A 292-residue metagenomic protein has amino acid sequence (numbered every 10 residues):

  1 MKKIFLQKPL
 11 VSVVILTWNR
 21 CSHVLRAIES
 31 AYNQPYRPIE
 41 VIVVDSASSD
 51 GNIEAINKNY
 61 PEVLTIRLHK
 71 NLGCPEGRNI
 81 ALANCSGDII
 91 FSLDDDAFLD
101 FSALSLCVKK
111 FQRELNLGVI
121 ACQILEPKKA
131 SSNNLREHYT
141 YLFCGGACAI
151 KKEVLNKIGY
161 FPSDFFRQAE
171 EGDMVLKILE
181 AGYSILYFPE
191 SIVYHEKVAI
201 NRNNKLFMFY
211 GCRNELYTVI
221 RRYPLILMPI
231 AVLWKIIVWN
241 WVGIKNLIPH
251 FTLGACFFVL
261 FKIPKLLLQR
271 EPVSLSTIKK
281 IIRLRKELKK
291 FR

Functional and structural regions predicted by a protein language model:
P9-S12, E40, D173: Cell-envelope/extracellular polymer assembly enzymes that use nucleotide-activated donors
E29-P38: Short, acidic, metal-binding catalytic loop of nucleotide-sugar glycosyltransferases
S30, D45-E54, A97: A conserved acidic beta->alpha catalytic loop
R67-C85, L106: Glycine-rich, basic loop-to-helix element that forms the pyrophosphate-binding segment of sugar-nucleotide handling
I90: Short aromatic/hydrophobic "clamp" motif used to bind/position activated sugar donors
F98-N133: Conserved donor NDP-sugar-binding/catalytic core segment of glycosyltransferases
A147-I150, V154-G159, D164-I192: A short, conserved alpha-helix in the catalytic core of glycosyltransferases
L227-R292: Non-catalytic, C-terminal membrane-associated alpha-helical segments of glycosyltransferases
